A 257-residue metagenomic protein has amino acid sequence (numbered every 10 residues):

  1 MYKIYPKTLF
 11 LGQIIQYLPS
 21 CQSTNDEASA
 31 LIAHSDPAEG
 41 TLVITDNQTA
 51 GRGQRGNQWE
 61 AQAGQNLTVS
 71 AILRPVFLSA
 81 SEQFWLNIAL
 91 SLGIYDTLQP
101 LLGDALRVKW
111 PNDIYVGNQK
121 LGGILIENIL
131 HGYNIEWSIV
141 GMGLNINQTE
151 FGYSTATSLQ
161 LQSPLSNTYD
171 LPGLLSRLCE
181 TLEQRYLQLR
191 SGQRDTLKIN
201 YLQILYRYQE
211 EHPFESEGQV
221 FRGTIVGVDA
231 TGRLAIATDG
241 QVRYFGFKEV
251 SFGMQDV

Functional and structural regions predicted by a protein language model:
M1-P100: N-terminal lobe of the biotin/lipoate ligase/transferase fold
F10, S79-S81, W85-L106, V116-V257: Long, positively charged amphipathic alpha-helical accessory segments at protein N-termini or as interdomain linkers
D113: Conserved active-site carboxylates
